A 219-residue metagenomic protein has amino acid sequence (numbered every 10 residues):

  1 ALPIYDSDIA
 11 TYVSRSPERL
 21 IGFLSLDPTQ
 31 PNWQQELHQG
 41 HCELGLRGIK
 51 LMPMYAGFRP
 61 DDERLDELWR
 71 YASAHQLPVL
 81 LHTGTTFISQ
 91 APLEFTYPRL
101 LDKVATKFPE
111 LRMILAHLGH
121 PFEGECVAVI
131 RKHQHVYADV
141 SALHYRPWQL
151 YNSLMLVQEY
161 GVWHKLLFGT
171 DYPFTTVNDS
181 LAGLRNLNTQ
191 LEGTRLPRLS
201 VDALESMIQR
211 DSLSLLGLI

Functional and structural regions predicted by a protein language model:
P3-F95, V136: Active-site gating/metal-coordination segments in enzymes
Y5-A10, W33-E36, P98-L101, F122-E125 (+1 more regions): Alpha-helical scaffolding within the catalytic cores of extracellular/periplasmic polymer-degrading hydrolases
F23-L24, K50, M113-A116, D139-S141 (+1 more regions): Active-site neighborhood of phospho(di)ester-bond hydrolases with catalytic His/Asp-centered motifs
P28-N32, A56, T85-S89, G119-V127 (+2 more regions): Active-site environment of divalent metal-dependent phosphoester hydrolases
Q39, Y160-L167, D179-I219: Mid-to-C-terminal alpha-helical segments outside catalytic/metal-binding sites
A91-P98, E123-K132, W148-M155, T175-N188: Histidine/acidic-residue-rich catalytic or RNA/ligand-binding cores of hydrolases and nuclease-related proteins
V104-K107, M113, T175: A generic "structured core" feature
V136-P147: His/Asp/Glu-enriched short active-site or ligand-binding loop at hydrolase and phosphoryl-transfer sites
